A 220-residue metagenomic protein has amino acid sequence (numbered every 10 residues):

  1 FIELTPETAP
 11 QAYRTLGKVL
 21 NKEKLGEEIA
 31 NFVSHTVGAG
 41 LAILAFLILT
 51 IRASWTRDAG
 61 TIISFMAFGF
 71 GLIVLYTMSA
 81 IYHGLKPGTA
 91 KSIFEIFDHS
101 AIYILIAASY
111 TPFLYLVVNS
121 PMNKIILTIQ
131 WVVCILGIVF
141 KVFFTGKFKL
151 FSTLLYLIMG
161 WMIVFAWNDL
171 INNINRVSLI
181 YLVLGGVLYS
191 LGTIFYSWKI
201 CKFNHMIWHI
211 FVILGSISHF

Functional and structural regions predicted by a protein language model:
F1-F220: Multi-pass alpha-helical transmembrane bundles in non-GPCR membrane proteins that perform intramembrane catalysis
